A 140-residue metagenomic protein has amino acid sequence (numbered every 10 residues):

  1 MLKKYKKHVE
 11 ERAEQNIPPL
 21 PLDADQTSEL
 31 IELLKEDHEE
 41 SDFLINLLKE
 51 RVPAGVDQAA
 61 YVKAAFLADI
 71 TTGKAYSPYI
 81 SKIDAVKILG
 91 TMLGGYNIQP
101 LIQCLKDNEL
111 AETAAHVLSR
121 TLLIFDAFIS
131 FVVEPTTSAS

Functional and structural regions predicted by a protein language model:
L2-L34: Amphipathic alpha-helical packing elements
A24-I31, A54-G73, M92-K106, L123-P135: Amphipathic alpha-helical scaffolding segments comprising HEAT/armadillo-like alpha-solenoid repeats
T27, E40-S41, K63, K82 (+2 more regions): Short amphipathic alpha-helical segments that mediate assembly, nucleic-acid/protein binding, or membrane association
H38, A75-I80, G95, D107-E112 (+1 more regions): Alpha-helix N-cap/helix-start positions at coil->helix boundaries
E39-D42, R51-Q58: Flexible, glycine-rich loop/tail regions that form catalytic "lids" or insertion modules at the edges of active sites
E40-L48, S81-A85, A114-L118, S140: Conserved hydrophobic register position within alpha-solenoid helical repeats
L48-V52, G90, S119: Structural signature of alpha-helical solenoid repeat scaffolds
A68-V86: Alpha-helical adaptor scaffolds
